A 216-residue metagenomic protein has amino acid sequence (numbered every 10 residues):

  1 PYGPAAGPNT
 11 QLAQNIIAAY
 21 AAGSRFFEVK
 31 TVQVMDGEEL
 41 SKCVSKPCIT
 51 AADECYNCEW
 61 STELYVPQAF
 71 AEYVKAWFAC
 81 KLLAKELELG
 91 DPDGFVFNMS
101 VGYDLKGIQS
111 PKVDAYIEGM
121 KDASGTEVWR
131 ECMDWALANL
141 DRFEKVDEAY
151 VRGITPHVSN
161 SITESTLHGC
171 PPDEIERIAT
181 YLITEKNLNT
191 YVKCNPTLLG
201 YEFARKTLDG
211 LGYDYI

Functional and structural regions predicted by a protein language model:
P1, A5-I216: Active-site entrance/lid segments in N-terminal catalytic domains of soluble metabolic enzymes
